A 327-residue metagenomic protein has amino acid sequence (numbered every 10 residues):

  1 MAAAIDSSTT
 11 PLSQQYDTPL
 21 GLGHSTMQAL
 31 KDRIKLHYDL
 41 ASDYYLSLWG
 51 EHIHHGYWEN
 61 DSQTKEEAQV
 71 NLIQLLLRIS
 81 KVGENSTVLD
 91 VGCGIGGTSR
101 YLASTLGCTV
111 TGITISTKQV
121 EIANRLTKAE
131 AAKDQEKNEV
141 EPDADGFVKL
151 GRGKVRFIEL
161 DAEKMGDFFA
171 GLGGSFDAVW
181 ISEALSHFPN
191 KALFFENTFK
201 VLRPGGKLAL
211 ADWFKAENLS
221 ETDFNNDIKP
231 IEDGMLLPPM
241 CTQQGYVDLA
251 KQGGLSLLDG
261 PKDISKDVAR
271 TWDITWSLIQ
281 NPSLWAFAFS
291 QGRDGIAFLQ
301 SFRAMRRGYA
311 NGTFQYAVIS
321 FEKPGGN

Functional and structural regions predicted by a protein language model:
A2-S47: N-terminal auxiliary segments of SAM/dcSAM-dependent transferases
H52, E59, Q63-S86: Conserved alpha-helix/loop element of class I SAM-dependent methyltransferases that forms part of the SAM/SAH-binding
T87-L89, T98-K164: Class I SAM-dependent methyltransferase SAM/SAH-binding core
I95: Conserved SAM/SAH-binding loop
K164-V179: A short acidic, Gly/Pro-enriched loop at the edge of an enzyme's catalytic core that lines a small-molecule cofactor
A192-K207: A short glycine-rich, Lys/Arg-flanked "PGG" loop and its adjoining helix->strand segment in the class I
L210-D212: Acidic carboxylate diad motif detector
E221-Y316, E322-G325: Substrate-binding/catalytic lobe of Class I Rossmann-like enzymes that use SAM or dcSAM, i.e., the mid-to-C-terminal
